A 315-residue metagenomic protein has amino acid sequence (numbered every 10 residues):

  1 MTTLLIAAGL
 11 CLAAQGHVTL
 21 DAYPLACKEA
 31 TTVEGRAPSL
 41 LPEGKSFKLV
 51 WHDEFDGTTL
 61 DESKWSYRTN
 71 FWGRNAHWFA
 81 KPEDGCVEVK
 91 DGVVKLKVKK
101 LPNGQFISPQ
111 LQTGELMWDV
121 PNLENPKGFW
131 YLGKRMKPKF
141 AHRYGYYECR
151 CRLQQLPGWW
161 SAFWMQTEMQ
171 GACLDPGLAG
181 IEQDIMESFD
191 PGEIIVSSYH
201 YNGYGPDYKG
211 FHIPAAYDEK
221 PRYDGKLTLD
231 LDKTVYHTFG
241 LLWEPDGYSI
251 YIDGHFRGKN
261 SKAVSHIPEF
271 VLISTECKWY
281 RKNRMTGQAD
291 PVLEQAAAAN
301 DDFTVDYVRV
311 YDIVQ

Functional and structural regions predicted by a protein language model:
M1-A7: Sec-dependent signal peptide recognition, specifically the positively charged N-region followed immediately by
A7-G16: Hydrophobic h-region of N-terminal signal peptides that target proteins for export in Gram-negative bacteria
G16-Q315: GH16 jelly-roll
